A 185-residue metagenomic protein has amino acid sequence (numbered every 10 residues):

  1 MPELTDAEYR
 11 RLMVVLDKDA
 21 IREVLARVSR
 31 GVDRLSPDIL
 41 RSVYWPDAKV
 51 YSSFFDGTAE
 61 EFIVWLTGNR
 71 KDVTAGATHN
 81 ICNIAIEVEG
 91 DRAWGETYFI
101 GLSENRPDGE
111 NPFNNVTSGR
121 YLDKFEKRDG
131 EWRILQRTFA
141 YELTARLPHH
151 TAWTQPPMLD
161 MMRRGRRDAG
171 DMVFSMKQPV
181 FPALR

Functional and structural regions predicted by a protein language model:
M1-R30, R34, S42: Short, low-complexity N-terminal intrinsically disordered segments enriched in polar/charged residues
P2, W94-E96, S118-P157: Short beta-strand edge/turn micro-motifs at domain boundaries
D19, G76-A77, N114-V116: Transmembrane beta-barrel outer-membrane domains
V32, Y44, F99-G101, T138-Y141: Short beta-strand segments enriched in hydrophobic/aromatic residues within well-folded beta-rich domains
P37-N105: A solvent-exposed, acidic/Ser-Thr-rich amphipathic alpha-helical stretch
H79-I81, V116-Y121: Short, surface-exposed coil-to-beta transition loops
P107-N115, T151-A152: Short, surface-exposed loop/helix-turn segments at secondary-structure junctions that function as lids/hinges flanking
L147-R185: Acidic/histidine-enriched, glycine/proline-rich intrinsically disordered or flexible terminal extensions
